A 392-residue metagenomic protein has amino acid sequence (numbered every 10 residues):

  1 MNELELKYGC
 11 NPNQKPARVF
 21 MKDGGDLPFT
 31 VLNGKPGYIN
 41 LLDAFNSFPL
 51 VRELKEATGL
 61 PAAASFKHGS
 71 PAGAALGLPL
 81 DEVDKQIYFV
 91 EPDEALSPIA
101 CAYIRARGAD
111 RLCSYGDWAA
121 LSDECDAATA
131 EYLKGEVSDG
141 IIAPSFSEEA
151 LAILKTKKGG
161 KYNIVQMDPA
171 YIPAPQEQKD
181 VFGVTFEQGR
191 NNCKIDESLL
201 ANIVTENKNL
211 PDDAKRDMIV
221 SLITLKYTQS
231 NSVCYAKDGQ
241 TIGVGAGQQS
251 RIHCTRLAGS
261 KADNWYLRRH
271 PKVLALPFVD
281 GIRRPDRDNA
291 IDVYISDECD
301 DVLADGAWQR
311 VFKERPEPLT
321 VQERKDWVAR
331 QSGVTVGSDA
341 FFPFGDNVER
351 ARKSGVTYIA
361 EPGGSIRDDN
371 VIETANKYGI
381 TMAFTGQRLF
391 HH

Functional and structural regions predicted by a protein language model:
M1-L199, A214-S232: Active-site loops and adjacent core secondary-structure elements that bind or stabilize anionic groups
D23-K35, A109-Y115, G189-K208, P285-A307 (+2 more regions): Gly-rich Lys/Arg/Thr-decorated short loops/hinges at beta-loop-alpha junctions or inter-strand turns that position
E53, Y227, N264-R268, K353 (+1 more regions): Conserved helix-loop functional segments at active or binding sites
A57-S65, V165-M167, S230-K237, L267-F278 (+1 more regions): Flexible, glycine/charged-enriched surface loops at secondary-structure junctions
P61-A62, K67-A72, L76-L78, S232 (+4 more regions): Glycine-rich phosphate/pyrophosphate-binding loops and their adjacent beta-strand/loop elements at enzyme active sites
S70, C125, K237-Q240, Q248 (+2 more regions): Active-site-proximal loop/turn and secondary-structure-junction residues that shape catalytic pockets, frequently
A72-R111, I242-F342: Glycine- and Gly-Pro-enriched alpha-helical subdomains that act as flexible, kink-prone "lid/hinge" or packing modules
D117, L121-S122, G135-V165, A170-I172 (+6 more regions): C-terminal binding/interaction regions
